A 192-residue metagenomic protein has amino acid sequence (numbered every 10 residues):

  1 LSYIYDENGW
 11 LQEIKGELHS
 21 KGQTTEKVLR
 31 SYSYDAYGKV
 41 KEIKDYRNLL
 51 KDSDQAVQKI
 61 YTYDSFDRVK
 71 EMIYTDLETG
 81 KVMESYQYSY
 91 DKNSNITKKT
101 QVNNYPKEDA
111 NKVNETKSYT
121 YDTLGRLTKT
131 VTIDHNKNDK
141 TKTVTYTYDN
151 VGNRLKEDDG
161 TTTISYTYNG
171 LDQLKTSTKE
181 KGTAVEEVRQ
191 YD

Functional and structural regions predicted by a protein language model:
L1-D158, T163-T167, Q173-K181, E186-D192: Beta-strand elements of repeat-based all-beta scaffolds
